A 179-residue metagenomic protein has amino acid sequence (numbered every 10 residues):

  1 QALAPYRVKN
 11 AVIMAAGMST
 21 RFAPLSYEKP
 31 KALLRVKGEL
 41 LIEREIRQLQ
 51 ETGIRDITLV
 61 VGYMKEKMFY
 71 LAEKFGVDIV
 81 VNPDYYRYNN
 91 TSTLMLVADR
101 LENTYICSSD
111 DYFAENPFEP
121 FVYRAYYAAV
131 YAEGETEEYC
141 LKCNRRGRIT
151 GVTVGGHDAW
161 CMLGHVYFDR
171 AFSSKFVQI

Functional and structural regions predicted by a protein language model:
Q1-N10, L34, R47, I79 (+2 more regions): Terminal amphipathic alpha-helical/low-complexity segments used for targeting or macromolecular assembly
A2-I13, R21, E39-T104: Conserved N-terminal catalytic core of the sugar/cofactor nucleotidyltransferase
M14-A16, R35: A conserved hydrophobic helix/loop-capping motif in glycosyltransferases and polysaccharide synthases
A15, V61, S108, V130: Short beta-strand/turn micro-motifs composed of small residues that flank or help shape donor/cofactor-binding pockets
E28-L41: Short catalytic helix/loop segments, enriched in acidic residues and glycine and frequently bearing histidine
I42, I57, D110, L141 (+1 more regions): Residue-level signal for inorganic ion chemistry
N103-Y112: Short beta-strand-to-loop acidic/aromatic patch adjacent to the donor-nucleotide binding site
A114-I179: Conserved core of the sugar-phosphate nucleotidyltransferase
